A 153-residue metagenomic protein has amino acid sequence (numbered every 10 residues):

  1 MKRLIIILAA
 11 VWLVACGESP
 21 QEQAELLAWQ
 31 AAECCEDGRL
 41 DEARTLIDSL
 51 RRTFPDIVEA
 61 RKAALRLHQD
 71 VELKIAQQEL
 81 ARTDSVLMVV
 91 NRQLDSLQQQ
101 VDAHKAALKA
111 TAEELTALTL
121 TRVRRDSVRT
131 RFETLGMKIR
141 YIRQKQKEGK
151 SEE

Functional and structural regions predicted by a protein language model:
M1-L4: Positively charged n-region of N-terminal signal peptides that target proteins for export
W12-A15: C-terminal motif of bacterial Sec signal peptides marking the signal peptidase cleavage site
G17-K62: Start-of-domain marker
P55-A64, R92-Q99: Boundary/linker segments of alpha-helical solenoid repeat arrays
I57-Q77, A110, E114-R124: TPR/TPR-like alpha-solenoid helical repeat scaffolds
H68-Q93: Alpha-helical linker/edge segments of TPR/alpha-solenoid repeat scaffolds and analogous pre-/post-domain helices
K109-E153: C-terminal amphipathic alpha-helix
